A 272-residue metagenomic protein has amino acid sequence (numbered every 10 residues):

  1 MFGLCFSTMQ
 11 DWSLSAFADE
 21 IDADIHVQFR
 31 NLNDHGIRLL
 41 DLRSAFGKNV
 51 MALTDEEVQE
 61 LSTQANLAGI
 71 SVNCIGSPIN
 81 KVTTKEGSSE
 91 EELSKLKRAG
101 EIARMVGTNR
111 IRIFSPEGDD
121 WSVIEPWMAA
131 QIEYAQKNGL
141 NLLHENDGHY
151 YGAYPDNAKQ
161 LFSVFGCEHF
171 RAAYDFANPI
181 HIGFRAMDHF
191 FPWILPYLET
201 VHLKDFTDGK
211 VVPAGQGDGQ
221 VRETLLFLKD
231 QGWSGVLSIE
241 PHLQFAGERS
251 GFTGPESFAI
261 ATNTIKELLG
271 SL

Functional and structural regions predicted by a protein language model:
F2-A18, D22-R38, S62, N66-G69 (+3 more regions): Histidine-acidic metal/acid-base catalytic patches
L14-A16, G47-N49, K85-G87, G118-D119 (+3 more regions): Short, contiguous strand/loop micro-motifs
E20-D22, S44-F46, P78-K81, S115-D119 (+4 more regions): Active-site-proximal loop/turn and secondary-structure-junction residues that shape catalytic pockets, frequently
H26-N31, N66-L67, S71, V82-Y174 (+2 more regions): Active-site acidic/histidine proton-transfer and metal-coordination neighborhood in alpha/beta enzyme cores
H35-F46, N73-I79: Short, conserved active-site loops that position catalytic residues or coordinate cofactors/metal ions across diverse
D41, C74-G76, R112, L143 (+2 more regions): Conserved beta-strand positions in the central sheet of alpha/beta enzyme cores
D41-S62, P116-D119: Glycine-rich, proline-tolerant flexible connector loops at the mouths of alpha/beta enzymes
N49-D55, P78-S94, D120-S122, V212 (+1 more regions): Surface-exposed, active-site-proximal loop segments in enzymatic domains
